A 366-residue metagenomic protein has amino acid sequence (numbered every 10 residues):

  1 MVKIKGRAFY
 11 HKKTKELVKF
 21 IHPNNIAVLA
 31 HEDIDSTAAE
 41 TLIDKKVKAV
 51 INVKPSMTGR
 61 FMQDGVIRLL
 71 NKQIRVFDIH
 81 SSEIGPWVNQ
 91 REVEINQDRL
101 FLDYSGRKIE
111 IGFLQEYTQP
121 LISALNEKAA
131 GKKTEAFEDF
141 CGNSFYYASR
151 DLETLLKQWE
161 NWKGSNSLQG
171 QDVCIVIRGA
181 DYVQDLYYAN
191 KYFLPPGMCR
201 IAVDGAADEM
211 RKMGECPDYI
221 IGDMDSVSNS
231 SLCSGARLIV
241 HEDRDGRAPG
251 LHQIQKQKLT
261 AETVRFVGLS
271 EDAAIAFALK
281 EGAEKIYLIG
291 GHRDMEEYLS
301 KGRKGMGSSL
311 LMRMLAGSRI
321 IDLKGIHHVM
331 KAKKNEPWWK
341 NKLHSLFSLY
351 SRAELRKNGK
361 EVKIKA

Functional and structural regions predicted by a protein language model:
M1-H31, C199, R247-T263, V362-I364: Mobile, glycine- and charge-enriched loop segments and immediately flanking short secondary-structure elements within
M1-K19, D64-I175, A180, Q184 (+2 more regions): N-terminal donor/sugar-recognition subdomains of glycan-related enzymes, prototypically the membrane-proximal stem
L17-F61, I175-V176, L194: Extracellular/luminal Protease-associated
V18-H22, L42-D44, L69-L70, G85-W87 (+7 more regions): Solvent-exposed alpha-helices and their adjacent loops that cap or buttress functional pockets in soluble metabolic
V28-A30, I51-V53, V76-S81, L155-L156 (+8 more regions): General beta-strand structural signal in soluble alpha/beta enzymes
H31, T58-E127, E209-Y287, G291-R293: Acidic/Gly/His-enriched mid-domain segments of enzyme catalytic cores or analogous surface patches that mediate
T37, G59-M62, M295-L299, R303: Short active-site-adjacent structural elements
S165-I239: N-terminal beta-strand-loop-alpha-helix module at the start of alpha/beta ligand-binding or catalytic domains
